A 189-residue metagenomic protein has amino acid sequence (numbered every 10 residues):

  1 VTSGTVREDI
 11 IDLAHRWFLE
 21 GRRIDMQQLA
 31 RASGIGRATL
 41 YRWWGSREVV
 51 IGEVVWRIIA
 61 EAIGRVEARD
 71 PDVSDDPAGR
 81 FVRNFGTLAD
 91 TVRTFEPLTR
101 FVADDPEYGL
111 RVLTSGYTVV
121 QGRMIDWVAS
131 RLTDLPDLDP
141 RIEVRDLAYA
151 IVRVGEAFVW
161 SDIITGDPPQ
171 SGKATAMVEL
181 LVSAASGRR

Functional and structural regions predicted by a protein language model:
V1-T5, S186-R189: N-terminal intrinsically disordered/low-complexity leader segments
T5-R31: Short, amphipathic alpha-helix enriched in basic
I10-F18, I58, A62, L88 (+1 more regions): Short hydrophobic clusters on alpha-helical segments that form packing/core surfaces in small helical domains
W17-R23, Y41-E53: HTH DNA-binding helix-turn interface
G36-R37: Short coil turns linking two alpha-helices in DNA-binding domains
E53, E67-P97, A148-I151: Hydrophobic alpha-helical connector segments
R100, G109-L138, R145-V152: Amphipathic alpha-helical packing segments from all-alpha helical-bundle domains
D134-L180, R189: Hydrophobic/aromatic-rich alpha-helical bundle segments in the mid-to-C-terminal region
